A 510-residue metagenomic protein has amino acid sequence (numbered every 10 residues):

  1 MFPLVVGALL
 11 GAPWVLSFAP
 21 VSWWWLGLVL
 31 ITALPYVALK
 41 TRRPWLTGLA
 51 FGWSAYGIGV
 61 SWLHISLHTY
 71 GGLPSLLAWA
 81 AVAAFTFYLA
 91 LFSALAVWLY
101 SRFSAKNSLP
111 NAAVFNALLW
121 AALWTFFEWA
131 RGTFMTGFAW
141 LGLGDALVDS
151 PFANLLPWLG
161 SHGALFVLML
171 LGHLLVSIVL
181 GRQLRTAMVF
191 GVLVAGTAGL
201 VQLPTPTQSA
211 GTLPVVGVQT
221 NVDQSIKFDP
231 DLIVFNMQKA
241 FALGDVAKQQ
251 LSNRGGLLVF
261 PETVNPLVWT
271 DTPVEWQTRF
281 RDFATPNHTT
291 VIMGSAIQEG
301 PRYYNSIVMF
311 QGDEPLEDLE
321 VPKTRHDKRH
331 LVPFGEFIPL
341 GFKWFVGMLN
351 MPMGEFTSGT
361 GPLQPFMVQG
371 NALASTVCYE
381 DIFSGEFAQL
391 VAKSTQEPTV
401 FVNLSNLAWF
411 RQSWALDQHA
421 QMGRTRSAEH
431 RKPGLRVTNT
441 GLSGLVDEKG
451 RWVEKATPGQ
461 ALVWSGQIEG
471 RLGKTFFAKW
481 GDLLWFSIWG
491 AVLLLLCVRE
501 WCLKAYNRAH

Functional and structural regions predicted by a protein language model:
M1-P204, L404, Q412, V453 (+1 more regions): Membrane-embedded alpha-helical bundles of multi-pass enzymes that act on lipidic or dolichyl-linked glycan substrates
L203-W480: Soluble catalytic domains of enzymes that build or remodel membrane lipids, polysaccharides, and related
